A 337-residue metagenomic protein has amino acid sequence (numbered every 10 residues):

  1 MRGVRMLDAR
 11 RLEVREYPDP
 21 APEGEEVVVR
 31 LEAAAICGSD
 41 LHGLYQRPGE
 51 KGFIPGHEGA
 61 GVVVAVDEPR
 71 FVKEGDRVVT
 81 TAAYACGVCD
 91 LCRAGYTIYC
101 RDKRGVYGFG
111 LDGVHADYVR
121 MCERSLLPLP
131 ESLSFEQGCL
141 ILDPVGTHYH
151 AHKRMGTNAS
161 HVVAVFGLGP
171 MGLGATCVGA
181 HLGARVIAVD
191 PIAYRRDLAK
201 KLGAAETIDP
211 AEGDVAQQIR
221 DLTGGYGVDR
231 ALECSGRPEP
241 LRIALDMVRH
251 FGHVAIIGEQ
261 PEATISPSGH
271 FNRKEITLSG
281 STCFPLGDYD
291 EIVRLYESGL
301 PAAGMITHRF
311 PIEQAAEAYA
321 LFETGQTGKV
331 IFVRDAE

Functional and structural regions predicted by a protein language model:
M1-G3, R242-D246, L286-E337: C-terminal hydrophobic helical "lid"/dimerization subdomain of Rossmann-like NAD(P)H-dependent oxidoreductases
P18-A34, Y45-D90, S125, P130-L133: Glycine-rich beta-strand-centered segment in the early N-terminal region that forms part of a ligand/cofactor-binding
E26, E58, D76-R77, L91 (+5 more regions): Residue-level marker of beta-strand positions
G75, E131-E212, Q217: Mid-domain Rossmann-like dinucleotide-binding core that forms the NAD(H)/NADP(H) cofactor-binding site
C86-F166: NAD(P)H dinucleotide-binding glycine-rich loop of Rossmann-like/cofactor-binding domains, especially the beta1-alpha1
I187, R237-S298, R334-E337: Glycine-rich phosphate-binding loop and adjacent beta-alpha segment of Rossmann(oid) nucleotide-cofactor-binding
L222-R230: A glycine-rich helix->loop->beta "capping" turn within Rossmann-like NAD(P)(H)-dependent oxidoreductase domains
